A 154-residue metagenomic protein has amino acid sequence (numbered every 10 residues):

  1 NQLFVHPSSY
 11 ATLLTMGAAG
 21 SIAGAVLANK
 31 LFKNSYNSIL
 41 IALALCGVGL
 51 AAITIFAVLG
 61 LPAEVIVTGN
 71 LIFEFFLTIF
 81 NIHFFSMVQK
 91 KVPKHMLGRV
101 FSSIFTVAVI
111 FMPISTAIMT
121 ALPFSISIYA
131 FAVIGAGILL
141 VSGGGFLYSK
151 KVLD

Functional and structural regions predicted by a protein language model:
Q2-D154: C-terminal transmembrane bundle of multi-pass solute transporters/carriers
